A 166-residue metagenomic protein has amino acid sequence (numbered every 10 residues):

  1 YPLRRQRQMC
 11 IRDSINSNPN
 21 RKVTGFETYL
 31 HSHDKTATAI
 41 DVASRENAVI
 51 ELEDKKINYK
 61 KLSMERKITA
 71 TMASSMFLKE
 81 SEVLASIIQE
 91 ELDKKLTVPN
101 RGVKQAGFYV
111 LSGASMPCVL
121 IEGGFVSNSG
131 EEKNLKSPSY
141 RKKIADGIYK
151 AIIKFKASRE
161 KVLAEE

Functional and structural regions predicted by a protein language model:
Y1-I11: Single conserved hydrophobic/aromatic residue that forms the stacking wall/gate of nucleotide- or nucleobase-binding
R4, V23-T24, A37, A114-M116: Short, solvent-exposed loop/turn segments at the edges of secondary structure
Q6, V23, K104-A106: Short Gly/Ser/Thr- and Asp/Glu-enriched loop/turn motifs at secondary-structure junctions
I11, Y29, V119-I121: Hydrophobic/aromatic beta-strand patches that form the interior of the parallel beta-sheet core in alpha/beta enzyme
N16, T69-E166: Active-site-adjacent mobile loop/cap segments within catalytic or ligand-binding domains
S17-L52: A short, glycine/acidic-enriched catalytic loop
I50-T69: Proline/glycine-rich low-complexity loops and linkers
